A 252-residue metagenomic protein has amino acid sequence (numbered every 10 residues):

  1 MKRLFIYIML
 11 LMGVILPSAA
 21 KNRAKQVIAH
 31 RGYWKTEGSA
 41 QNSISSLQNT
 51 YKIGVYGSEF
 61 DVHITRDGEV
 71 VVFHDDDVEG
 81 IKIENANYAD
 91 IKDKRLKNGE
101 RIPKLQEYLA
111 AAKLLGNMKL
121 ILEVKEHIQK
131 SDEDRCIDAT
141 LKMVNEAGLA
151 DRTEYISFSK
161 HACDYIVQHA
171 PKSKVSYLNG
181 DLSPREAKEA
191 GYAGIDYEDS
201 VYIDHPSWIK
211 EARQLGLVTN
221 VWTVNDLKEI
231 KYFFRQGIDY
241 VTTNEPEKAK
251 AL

Functional and structural regions predicted by a protein language model:
M1-A24: Bacterial Sec-dependent N-terminal signal peptides
L16-L252: Phosphate-group recognition and catalysis centered on beta-loop-alpha active-site segments
